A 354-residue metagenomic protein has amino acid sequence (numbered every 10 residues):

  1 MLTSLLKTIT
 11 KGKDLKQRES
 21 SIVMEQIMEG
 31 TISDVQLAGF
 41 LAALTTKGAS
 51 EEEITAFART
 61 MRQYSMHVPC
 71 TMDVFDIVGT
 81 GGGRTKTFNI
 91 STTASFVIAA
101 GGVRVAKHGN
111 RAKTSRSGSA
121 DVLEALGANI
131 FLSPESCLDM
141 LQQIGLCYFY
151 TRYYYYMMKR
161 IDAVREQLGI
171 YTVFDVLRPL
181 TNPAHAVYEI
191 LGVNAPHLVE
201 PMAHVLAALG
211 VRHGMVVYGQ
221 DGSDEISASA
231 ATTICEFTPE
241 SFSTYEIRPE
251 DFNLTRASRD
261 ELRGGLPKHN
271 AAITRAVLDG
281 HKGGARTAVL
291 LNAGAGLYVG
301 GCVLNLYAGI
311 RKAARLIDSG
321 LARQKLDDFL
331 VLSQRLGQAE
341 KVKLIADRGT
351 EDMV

Functional and structural regions predicted by a protein language model:
M1, I9-T55, R62-C70, A288: N-terminal glycine-rich anion-binding loops that anchor highly charged ligand groups
M1-K13, I77-T85: N-terminal basic/disordered segments at the start of proteins
S4, T8, Q63-M66, T87 (+3 more regions): Glycine-rich anion-binding loops and their surrounding alpha/beta cores
T10, L41-T45, D76-G81, G296: Short glycine-rich or small-residue beta-strand-to-loop segments that form or flank ligand, phosphate, metal/Fe-S
K16, S33-D34, S50, R104 (+3 more regions): Helix N-cap / loop-to-helix initiation motif
L41, F88-I144: A glycine-rich phosphate/pyrophosphate-binding beta-strand-loop-alpha-helix module
G48-G109: Active-site cofactor/substrate anionic-group-binding motifs, chiefly glycine- and Lys/Arg-rich phosphate-binding loops
G79-R84, G109-S115, Y154, Q220-D221: Acidic, glycine-rich active-site loops and adjacent beta-strand->loop/helix elements that engage anionic groups
